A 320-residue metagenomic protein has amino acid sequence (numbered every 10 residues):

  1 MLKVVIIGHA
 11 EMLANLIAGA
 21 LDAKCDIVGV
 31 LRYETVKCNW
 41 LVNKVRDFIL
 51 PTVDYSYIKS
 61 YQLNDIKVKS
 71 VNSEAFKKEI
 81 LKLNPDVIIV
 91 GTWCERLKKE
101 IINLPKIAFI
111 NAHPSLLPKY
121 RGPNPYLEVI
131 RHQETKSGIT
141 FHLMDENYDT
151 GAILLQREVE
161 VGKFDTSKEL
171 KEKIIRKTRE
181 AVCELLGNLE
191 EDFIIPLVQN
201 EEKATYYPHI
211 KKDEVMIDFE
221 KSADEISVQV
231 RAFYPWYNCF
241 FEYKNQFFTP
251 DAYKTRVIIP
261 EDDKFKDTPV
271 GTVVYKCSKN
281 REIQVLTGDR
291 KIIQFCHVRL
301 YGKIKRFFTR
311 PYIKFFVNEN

Functional and structural regions predicted by a protein language model:
M1-Y237, K279, R290-Q294, R299-N320: One-carbon transfer enzymes
I217, C239-K244, I283-G288: Short acidic-hydrophobic surface loop/beta-edge motif
D218-K221, Q246-F247, D267: Short coil-to-beta-strand transition motifs
Y243-D262, K291-L300: A short acidic-to-branched-hydrophobic micro-motif
P260-I293: Low-complexity, glycine/alanine/valine/leucine- and proline-rich hydrophobic stretches
